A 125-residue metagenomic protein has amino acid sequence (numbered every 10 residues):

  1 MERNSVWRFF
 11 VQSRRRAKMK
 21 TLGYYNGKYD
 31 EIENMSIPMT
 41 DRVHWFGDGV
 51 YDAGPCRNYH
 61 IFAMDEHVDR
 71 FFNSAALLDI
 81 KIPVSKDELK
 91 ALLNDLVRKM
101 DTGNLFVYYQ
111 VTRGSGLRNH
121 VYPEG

Functional and structural regions predicted by a protein language model:
E2-K18: Short, Lys/Arg-enriched N-terminal segments with co-localized hydrophobic residues within the first ~10-30 amino acids
R15-G125: Conserved alpha/beta cores of soluble small-molecule-handling proteins
